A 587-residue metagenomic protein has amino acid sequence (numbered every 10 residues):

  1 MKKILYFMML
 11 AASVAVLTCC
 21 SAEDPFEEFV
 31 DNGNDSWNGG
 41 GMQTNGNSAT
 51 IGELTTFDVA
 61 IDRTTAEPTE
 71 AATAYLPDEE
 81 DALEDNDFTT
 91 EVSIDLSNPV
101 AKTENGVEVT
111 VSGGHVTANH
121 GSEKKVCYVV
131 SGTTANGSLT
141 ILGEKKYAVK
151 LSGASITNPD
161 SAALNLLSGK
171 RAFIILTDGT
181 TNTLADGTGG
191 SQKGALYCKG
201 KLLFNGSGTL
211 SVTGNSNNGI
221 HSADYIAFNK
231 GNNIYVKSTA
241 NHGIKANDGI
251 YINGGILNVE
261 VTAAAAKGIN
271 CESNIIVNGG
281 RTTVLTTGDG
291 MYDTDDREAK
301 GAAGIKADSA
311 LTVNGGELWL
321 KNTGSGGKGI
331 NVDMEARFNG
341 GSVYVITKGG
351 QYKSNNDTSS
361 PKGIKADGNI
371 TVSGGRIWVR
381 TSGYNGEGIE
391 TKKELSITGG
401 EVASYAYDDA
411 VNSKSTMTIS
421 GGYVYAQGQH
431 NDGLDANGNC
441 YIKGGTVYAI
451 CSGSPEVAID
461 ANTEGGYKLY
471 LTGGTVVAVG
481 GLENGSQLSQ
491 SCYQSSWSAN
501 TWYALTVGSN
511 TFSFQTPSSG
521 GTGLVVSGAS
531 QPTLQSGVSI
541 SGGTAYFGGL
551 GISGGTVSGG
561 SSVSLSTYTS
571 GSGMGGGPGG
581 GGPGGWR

Functional and structural regions predicted by a protein language model:
M1-L5: Positively charged n-region of N-terminal signal peptides that target proteins for export
F7-A12: Sec-dependent N-terminal signal peptides
S13-V14, T282: Residues within alpha-helical transmembrane segments of multi-pass membrane proteins, especially transporters, ion
A15-C19: C-terminal motif of bacterial Sec signal peptides marking the signal peptidase cleavage site
S21-R587: A composition-driven surface/loop motif
